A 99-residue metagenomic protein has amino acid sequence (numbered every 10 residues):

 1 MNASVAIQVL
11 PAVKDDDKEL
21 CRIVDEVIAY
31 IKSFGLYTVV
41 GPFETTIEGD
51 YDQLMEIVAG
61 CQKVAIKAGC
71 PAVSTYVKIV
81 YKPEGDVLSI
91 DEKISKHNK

Functional and structural regions predicted by a protein language model:
M1-K99: Charge-rich, low-complexity N-terminal segments
